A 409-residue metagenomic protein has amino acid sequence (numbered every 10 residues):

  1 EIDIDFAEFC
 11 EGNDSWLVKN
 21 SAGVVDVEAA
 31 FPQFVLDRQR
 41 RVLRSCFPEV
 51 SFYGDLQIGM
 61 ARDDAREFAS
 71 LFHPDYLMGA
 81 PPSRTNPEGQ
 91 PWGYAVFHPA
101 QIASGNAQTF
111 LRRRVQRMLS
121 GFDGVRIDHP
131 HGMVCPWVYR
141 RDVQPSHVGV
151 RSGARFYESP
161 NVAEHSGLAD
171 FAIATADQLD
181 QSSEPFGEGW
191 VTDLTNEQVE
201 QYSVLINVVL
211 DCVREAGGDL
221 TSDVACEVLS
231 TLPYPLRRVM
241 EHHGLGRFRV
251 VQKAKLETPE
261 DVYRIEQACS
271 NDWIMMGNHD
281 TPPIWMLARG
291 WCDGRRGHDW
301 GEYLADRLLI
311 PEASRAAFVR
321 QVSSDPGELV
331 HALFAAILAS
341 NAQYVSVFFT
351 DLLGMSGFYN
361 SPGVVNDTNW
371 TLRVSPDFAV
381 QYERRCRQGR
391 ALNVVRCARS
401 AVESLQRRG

Functional and structural regions predicted by a protein language model:
E1-V42, G59-S346, T350-L352, S356 (+2 more regions): Alpha-amylase-like alpha-glycosidases and glucanotransferases acting on alpha-linked glucans and related
G354-G409: Structured C-terminal cap/extension of enzyme domains
